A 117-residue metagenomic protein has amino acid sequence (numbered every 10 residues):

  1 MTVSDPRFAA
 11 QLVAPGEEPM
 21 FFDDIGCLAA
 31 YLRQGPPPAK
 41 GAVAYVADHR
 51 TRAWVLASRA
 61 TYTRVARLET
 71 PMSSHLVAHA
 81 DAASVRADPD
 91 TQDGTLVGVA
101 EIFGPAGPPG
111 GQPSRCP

Functional and structural regions predicted by a protein language model:
M1-A39: N-terminal secretory signal peptides
D5-V13, R59-P71: Short aromatic-glycine-(Arg/Gly/Cys) micro-motifs in beta-strand/loop hairpins
F8, E18, A42, R59-T61 (+1 more regions): Envelope-exposed proteins and targeting segments
P15, I25-G26, H49, L68 (+1 more regions): Solvent-exposed coil/turn segments that connect beta secondary-structure elements in extracytoplasmic/periplasmic
D23-T63: Mid-chain, structured segments of secreted extracytoplasmic proteins
K40, D48-R50, M72-H75, P89-Q92 (+1 more regions): Short, surface-exposed, polar/charged, turn-prone segments marking secondary-structure boundaries
R52-A53, R67-E69, A87: A general structural signal for short secondary-structure junctions and capping/turn motifs
A78-P117: C-terminal partner/receptor-binding element of secreted or periplasmic proteins
